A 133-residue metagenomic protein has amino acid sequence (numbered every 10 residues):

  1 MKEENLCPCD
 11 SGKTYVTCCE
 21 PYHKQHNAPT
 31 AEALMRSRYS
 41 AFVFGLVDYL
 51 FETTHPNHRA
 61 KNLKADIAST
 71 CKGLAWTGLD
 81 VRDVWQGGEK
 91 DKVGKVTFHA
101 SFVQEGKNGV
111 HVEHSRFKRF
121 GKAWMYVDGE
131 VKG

Functional and structural regions predicted by a protein language model:
M1-S37: Short, low-complexity N-terminal intrinsically disordered segments enriched in polar/charged residues
N5, K92, K122-A123: Beta-strand-connecting loop/turn residues
R38, F42-Y49: Short helix-adjacent coil turns
E52-V81: Short solvent-exposed beta->alpha transition segments
T70-K107: Surface-exposed, charged secondary-structure patches
V110-G133: Short beta-strand edge/turn micro-motifs at domain boundaries
